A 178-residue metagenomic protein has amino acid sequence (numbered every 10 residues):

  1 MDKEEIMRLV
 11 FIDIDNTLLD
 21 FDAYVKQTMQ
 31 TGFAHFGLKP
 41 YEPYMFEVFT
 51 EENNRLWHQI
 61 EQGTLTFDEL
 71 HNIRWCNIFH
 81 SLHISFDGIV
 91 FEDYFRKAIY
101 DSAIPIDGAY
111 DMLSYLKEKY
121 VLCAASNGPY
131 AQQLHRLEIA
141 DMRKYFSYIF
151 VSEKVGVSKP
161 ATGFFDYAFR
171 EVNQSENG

Functional and structural regions predicted by a protein language model:
E4-D107: N-terminal helical cap/lid subdomain that shapes the substrate entry/recognition surface in HAD-like hydrolases
E5, E118, K144, Q174: Structured loop/turn residues at beta-strand edges in well-structured enzyme cores
L9, S158-G178: Conserved Lys-Pro-Asp/Glu-containing loop-to-beta segment of HAD-superfamily phosphomonoesterases, centered on
D13, S152-E153: Conserved residues at the C-terminal ends of beta-strands
L18, Q132, F164: Conserved short alpha-helix immediately C-terminal to the canonical SAM/SAH-binding motif I of Rossmann-like
K39, S85, R143-S147, S175: Conserved H-loop
V90-D93, A98-S102, A109-A140, F146-S152 (+1 more regions): Substrate-recognition element of Asp-dependent hydrolases with the DxDx(T/V) motif
